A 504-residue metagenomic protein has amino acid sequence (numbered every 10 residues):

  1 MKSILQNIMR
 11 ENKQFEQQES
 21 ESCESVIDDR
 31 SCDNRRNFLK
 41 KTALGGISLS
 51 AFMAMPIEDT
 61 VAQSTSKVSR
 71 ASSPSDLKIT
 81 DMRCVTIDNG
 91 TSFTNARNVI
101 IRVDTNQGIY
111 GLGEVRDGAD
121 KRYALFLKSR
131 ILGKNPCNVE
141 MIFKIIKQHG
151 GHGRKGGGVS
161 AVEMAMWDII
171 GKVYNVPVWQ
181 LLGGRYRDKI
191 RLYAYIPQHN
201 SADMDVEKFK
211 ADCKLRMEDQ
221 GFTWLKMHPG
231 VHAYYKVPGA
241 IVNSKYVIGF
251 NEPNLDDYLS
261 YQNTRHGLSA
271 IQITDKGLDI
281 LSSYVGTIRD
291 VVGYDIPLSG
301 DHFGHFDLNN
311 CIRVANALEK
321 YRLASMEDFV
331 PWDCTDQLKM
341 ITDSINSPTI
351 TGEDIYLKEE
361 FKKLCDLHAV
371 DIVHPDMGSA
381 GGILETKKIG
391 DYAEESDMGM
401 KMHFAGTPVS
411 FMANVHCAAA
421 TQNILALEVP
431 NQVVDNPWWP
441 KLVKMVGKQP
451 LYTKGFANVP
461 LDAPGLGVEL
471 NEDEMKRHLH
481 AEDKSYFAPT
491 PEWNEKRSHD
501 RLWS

Functional and structural regions predicted by a protein language model:
M1-N37: N-terminal secretory signal peptides
S31-N37, L49-A71: N-terminal twin-arginine translocation
K67-L112, R116, N436-W439, V443-M445 (+1 more regions): Structured beta-strand/loop patches that form or line metal/cofactor-binding pockets in enzymes
D104-Q180, D500-W503: Metal- or metallocofactor-binding catalytic centers and their adjacent structured scaffolds across diverse enzyme
G108, V162, N175, L225 (+6 more regions): Conserved, mostly hydrophobic/aromatic
S129, K134, N138, N316-S325 (+2 more regions): Shared catalytic-loop signature of beta/alpha-barrel
K189, A194-K339, S344: Metal-dependent enolase-superfamily TIM-barrel catalytic cores that perform enediolate-based chemistry
P464-S504: Extended hydrophobic packing segments that form well-structured cores
